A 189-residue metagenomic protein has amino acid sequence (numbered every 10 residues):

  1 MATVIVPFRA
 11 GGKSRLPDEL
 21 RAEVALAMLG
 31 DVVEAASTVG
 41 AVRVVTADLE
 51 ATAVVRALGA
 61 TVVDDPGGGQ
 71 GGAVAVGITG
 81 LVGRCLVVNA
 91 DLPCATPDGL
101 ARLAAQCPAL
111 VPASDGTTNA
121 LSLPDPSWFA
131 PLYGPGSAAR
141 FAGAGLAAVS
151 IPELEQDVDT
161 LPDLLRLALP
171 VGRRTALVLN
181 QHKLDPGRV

Functional and structural regions predicted by a protein language model:
M1-L16: N-terminal nucleotide-binding beta1-loop-alpha1 segment
A2-V6, L29, V42-V44: Hydrophobic targeting segments
A25-A41: A short, N-terminal amphipathic alpha-helix
G40-V62: Acidic donor-binding segment of Leloir-type glycosyltransferases
R56-L86, S137-R140: Short phosphate-binding loop-to-helix
V88-A90: Active-site acidic Asp-centered loop
L92-P170, V189: Conserved core of the sugar-phosphate nucleotidyltransferase
R173-V189: Charge-dense polyanion-binding interfaces
